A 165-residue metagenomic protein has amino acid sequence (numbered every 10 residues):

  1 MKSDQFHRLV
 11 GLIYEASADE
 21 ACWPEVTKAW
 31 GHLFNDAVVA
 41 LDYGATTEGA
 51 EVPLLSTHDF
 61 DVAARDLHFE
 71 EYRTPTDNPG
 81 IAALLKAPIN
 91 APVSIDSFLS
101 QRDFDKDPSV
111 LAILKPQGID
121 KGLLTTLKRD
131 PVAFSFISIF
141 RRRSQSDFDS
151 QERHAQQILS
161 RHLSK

Functional and structural regions predicted by a protein language model:
D4-Q151, A155-H162: Regulatory input/activation interfaces that engage signals or partners
